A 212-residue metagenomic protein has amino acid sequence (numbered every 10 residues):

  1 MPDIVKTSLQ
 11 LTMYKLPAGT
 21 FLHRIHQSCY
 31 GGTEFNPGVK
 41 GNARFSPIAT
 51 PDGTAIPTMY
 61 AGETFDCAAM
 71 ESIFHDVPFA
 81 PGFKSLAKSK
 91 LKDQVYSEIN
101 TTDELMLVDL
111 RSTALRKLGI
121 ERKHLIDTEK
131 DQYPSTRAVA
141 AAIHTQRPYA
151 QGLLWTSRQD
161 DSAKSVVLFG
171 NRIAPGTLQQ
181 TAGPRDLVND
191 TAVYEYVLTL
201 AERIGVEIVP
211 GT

Functional and structural regions predicted by a protein language model:
M1-S46, P78-T212: Active-site and NAD+-binding cores of ADP-ribose-processing enzymes
P47-A80: Extended catalytic/binding region for NAD+/ADP-ribose chemistry, centered on the ART fold
